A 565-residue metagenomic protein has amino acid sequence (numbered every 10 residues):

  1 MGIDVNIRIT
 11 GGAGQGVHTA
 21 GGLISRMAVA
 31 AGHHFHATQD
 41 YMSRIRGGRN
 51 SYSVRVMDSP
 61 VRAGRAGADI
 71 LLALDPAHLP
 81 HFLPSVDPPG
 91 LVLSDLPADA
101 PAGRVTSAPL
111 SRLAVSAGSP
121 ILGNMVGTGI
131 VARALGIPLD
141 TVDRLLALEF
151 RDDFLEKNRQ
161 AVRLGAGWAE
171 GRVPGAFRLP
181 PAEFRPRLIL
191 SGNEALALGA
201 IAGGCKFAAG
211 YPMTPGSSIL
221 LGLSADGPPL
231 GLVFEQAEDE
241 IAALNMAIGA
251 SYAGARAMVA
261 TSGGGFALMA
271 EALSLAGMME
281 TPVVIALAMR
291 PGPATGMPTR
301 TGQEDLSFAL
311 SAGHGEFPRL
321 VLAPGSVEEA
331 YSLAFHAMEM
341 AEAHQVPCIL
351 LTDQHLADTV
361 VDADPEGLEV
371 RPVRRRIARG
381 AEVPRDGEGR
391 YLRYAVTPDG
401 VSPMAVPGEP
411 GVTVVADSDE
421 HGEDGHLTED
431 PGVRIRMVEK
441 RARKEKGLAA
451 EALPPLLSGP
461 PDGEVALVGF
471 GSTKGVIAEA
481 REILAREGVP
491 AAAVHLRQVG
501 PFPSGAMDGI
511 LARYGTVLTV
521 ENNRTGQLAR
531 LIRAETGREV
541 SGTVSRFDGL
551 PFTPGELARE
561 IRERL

Functional and structural regions predicted by a protein language model:
M1-G203, F207: Active-site cofactor/cluster-binding pocket
G2-A66, I70-L83, F207, T214-S311 (+1 more regions): Thiamine diphosphate
A13, L110-L122, G127-F150, G313-H314 (+2 more regions): Peripheral docking tails and interdomain loops at the edges of cofactor- or intermediate-handling domains
M42-I45, D99-P101, L113, S217 (+7 more regions): Short gly/pro/ser/thr-enriched loop/turn and capping motifs at secondary-structure boundaries
V86-V92, G103, L232, T281 (+2 more regions): A short helix->loop->beta-strand "cap" motif at the edges of active sites that frequently abuts
G171-R185, A200-C205, L223-L230, A286-A288 (+3 more regions): Gly-rich Lys/Arg/Thr-decorated short loops/hinges at beta-loop-alpha junctions or inter-strand turns that position
L190-N193, L333, M338-L565: Flexible, low-complexity linker and terminal segments
